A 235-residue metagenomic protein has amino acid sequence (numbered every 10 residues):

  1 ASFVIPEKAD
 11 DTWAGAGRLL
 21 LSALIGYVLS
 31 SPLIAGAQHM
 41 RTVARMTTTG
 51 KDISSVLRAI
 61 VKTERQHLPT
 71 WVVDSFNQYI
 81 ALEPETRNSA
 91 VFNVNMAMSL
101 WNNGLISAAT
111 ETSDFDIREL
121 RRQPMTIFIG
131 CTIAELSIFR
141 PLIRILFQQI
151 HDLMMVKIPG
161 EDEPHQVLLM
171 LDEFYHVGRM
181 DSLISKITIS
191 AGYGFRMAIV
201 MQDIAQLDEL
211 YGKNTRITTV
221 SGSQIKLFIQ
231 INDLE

Functional and structural regions predicted by a protein language model:
A1-F195, A205, Y211: P-loop NTPase motor domains
I187-E235: Conserved ATP-driven motor cores of ASCE-family P-loop NTPases powering translocation/secretion/packaging/pilus
